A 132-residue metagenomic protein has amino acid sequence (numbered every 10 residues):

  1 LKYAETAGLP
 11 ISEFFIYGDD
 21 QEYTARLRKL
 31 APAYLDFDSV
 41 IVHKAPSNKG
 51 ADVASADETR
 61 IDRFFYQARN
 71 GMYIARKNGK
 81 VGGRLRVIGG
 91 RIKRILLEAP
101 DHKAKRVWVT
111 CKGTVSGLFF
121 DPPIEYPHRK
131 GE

Functional and structural regions predicted by a protein language model:
K2-L9, E13-S39: A short, conserved alpha-helix in the catalytic core of glycosyltransferases
D20, V42-K44, R91-I92: Short secondary-structure capping/turn micro-motifs that flank functional sites
T24, R28, M72, K93-L96: Short, amphipathic alpha-helical segments that act as regulatory/interfacial helices in nucleotide-processing proteins
D36-A56: Active-site donor/metal-binding and catalytic loop motifs of nucleotide-sugar-dependent glycosylation enzymes
A54-Y66: A short acidic, glycine-rich active-site loop that binds or catalyzes chemistry on phosphate/adenosine moieties
D62, G79-E132: Non-catalytic, C-terminal membrane-associated alpha-helical segments of glycosyltransferases
A68-N70: A conserved mid-domain beta-alpha-beta active-site/ligand-binding segment of alpha/beta enzyme cores
A75-R76: A bilobed periplasmic-binding-protein/Venus flytrap-type ligand-binding module shared by bacterial periplasmic
